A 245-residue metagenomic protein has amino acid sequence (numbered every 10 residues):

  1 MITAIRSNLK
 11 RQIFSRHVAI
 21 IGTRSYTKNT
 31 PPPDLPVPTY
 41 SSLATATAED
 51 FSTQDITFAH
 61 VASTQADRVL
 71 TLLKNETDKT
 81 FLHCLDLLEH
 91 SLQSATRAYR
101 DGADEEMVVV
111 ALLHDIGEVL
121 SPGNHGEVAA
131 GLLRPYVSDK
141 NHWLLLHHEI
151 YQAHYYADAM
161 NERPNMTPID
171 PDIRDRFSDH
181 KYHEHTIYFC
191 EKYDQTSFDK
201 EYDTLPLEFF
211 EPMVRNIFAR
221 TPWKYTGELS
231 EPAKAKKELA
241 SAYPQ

Functional and structural regions predicted by a protein language model:
M1-I5, L9: Non-Sec secretion/translocation targeting segments of pathogen effectors
I2, I13-L112, I116-Q245: Metal-dependent phosphohydrolase cores
